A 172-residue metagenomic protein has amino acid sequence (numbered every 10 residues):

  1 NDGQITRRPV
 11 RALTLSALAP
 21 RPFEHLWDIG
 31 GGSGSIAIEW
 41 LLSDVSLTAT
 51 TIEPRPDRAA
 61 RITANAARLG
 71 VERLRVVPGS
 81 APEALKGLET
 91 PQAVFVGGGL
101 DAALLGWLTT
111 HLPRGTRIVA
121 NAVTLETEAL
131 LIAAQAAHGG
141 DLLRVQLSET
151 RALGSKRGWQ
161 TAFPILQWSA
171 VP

Functional and structural regions predicted by a protein language model:
I5-F23: Conserved alpha-helix/loop element of class I SAM-dependent methyltransferases that forms part of the SAM/SAH-binding
L18, D44, G70, H111-L112 (+1 more regions): A generic alpha-to-beta junction signature in SAM-dependent methyltransferases
F23-G32: Conserved class I S-adenosyl-L-methionine
W27, T50-E53, N121: The conserved SAM/SAH-binding core of class I Rossmann-like methyltransferase domains, concentrating on the hydrophobic
S33-V45: Conserved SAM-binding loop of SAM-dependent methyltransferases across substrates and taxa, primarily the Class I
L42-A49, R114: Conserved S-adenosyl-L-methionine
I52-A93, A102: S-adenosyl-L-methionine
G106-S169: C-terminal substrate-binding/active-site "lid" region of AdoMet-derived donor-dependent transferases
